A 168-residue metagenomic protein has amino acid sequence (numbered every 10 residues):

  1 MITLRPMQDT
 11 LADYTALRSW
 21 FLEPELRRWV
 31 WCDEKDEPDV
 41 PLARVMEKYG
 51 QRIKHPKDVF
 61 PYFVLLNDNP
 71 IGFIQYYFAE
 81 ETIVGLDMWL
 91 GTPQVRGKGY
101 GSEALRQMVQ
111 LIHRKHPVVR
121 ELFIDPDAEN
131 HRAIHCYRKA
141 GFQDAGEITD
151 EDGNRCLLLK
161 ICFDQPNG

Functional and structural regions predicted by a protein language model:
M1-L42, G168: A short, well-structured alpha-helix characteristic of acyl/acetyltransferase catalytic modules
E37-V95, L111, K115, F163-Q165: Acetyl-CoA-dependent GNAT
T92-K98, A128-E129: Active-site acidic-Proline motif in GNAT/NAT acetyltransferases
V95, G99-M108: Conserved acetyl-CoA pyrophosphate-binding loop and the N-cap/start of the following alpha-helix in GNAT-like
S102, A128-G146: Conserved active-site alpha-helix within GNAT-family acetyltransferase domains
Q107, L111, H135-C136: Structural preference for long, well-ordered alpha-helical segments within the folded cores of structured domains
L122-I134, D150-R155: Conserved beta-strand-loop-alpha-helix junction that forms the acyl-donor binding cleft
R155-G168: Terminal substrate-recognition subdomain of acyl/acetyltransferases
